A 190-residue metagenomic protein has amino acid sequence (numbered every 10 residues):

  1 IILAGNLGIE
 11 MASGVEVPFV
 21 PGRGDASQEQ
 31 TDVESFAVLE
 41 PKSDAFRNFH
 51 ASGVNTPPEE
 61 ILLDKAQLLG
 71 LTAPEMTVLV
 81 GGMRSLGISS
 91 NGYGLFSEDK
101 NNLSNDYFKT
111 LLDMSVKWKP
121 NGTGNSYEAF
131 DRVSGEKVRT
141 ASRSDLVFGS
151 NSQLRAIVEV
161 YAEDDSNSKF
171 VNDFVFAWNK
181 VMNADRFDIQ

Functional and structural regions predicted by a protein language model:
I1-Q190: Long, well-ordered alpha/beta core segments of mature domains
